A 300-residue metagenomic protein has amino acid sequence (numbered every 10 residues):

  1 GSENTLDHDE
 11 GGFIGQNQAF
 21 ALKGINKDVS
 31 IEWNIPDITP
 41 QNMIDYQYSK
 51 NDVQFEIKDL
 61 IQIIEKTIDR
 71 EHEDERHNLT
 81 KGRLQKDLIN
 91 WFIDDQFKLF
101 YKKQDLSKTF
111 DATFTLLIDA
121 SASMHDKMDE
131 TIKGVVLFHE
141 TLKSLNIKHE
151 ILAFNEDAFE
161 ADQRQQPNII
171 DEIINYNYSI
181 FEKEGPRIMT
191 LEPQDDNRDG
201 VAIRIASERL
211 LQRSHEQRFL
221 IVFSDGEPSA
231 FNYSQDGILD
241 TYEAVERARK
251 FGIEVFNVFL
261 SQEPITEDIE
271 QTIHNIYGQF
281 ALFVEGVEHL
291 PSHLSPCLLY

Functional and structural regions predicted by a protein language model:
G1-A112: Acidic/polar low-complexity segments with low predicted structural confidence
L106-N175, F219-V222, N257-P264: Von Willebrand factor
L116, A122, K133-E140, H149 (+5 more regions): Feature representing long, continuous alpha-helical segments
S121-D129, I188-R198, R209-L211, E227-L239 (+3 more regions): Short, contiguous acidic/charged loop-to-helix segments that flank catalytic cores in large enzymes
E140-K148, L211-E216, R247-F251: Secondary-structure transition/capping motifs at alpha-helix termini and the adjoining loop/turn into the next element
Q165-Q217, V258-P264: Von Willebrand factor
S207, G226-N275: VWA/integrin I-like adhesion module and closely mimicked acidic/polar interface patches used
H274-Y300: C-terminal helix of von Willebrand factor
